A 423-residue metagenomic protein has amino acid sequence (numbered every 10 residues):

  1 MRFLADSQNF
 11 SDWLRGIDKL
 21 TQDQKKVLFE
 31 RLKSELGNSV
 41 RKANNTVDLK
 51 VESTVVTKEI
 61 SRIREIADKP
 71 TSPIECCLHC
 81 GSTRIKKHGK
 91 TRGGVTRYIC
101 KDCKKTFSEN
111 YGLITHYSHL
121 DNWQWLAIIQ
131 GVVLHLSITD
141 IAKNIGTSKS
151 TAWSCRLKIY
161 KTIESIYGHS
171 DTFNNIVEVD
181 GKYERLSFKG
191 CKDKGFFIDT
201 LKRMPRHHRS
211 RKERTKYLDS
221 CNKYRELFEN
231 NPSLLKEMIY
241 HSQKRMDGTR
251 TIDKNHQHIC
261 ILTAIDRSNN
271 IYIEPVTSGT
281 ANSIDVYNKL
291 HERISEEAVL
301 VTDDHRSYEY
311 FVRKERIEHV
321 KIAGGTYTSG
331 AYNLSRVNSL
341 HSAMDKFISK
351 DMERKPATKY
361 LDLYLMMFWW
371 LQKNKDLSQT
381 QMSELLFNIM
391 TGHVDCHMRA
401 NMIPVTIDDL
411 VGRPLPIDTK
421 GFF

Functional and structural regions predicted by a protein language model:
M1-F423: Residue-level recognition of single "structural anchor" positions that define or cap local secondary structure
